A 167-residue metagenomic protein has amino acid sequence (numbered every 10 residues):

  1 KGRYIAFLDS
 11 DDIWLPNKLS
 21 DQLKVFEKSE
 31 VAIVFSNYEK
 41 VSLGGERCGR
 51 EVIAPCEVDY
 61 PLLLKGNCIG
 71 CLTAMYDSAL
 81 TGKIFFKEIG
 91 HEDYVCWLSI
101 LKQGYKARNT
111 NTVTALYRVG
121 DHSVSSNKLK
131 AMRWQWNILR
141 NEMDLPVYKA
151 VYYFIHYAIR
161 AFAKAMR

Functional and structural regions predicted by a protein language model:
G2, S29-V31, Y105: Short, high-confidence coil segments that cap the C-terminus of an alpha-helix and link into the following beta-strand
G2, V34-N37, T110, Y117: Short glycine/serine/threonine-enriched helix-capping/active-site loop that flanks the nucleotide-sugar donor pocket
I5: Short aromatic/hydrophobic "clamp" motif used to bind/position activated sugar donors
D9-I13, N37: The conserved acidic donor/metal-binding loop of glycosyltransferases
L15-P16, D77: GHKL-family ATP-binding catalytic core of two-component histidine kinases
N17-C48: Conserved donor NDP-sugar-binding/catalytic core segment of glycosyltransferases
R50-K130: Conserved nucleotide-sugar donor-binding catalytic segment
L116-R167: Hydrophobic helical membrane-anchoring modules
